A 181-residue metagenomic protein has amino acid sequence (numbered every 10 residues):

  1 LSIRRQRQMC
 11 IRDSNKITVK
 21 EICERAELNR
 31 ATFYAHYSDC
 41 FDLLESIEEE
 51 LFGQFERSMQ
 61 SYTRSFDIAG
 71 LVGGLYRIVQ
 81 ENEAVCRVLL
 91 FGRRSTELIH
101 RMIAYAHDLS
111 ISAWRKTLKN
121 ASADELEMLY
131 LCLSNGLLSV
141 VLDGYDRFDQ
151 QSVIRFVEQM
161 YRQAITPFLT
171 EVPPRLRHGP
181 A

Functional and structural regions predicted by a protein language model:
L1-I11: Single conserved hydrophobic/aromatic residue that forms the stacking wall/gate of nucleotide- or nucleobase-binding
Q6, N15-V19, E24-E27, Y34-Q60 (+1 more regions): An amphipathic alpha-helix adjacent to DNA-recognition modules
R12-S14, S61-T63, N82, D143 (+1 more regions): Basic, amphipathic alpha-helical hairpins
T32-Y34, V85: Residues in the helix-turn-helix
M59-R87: Hydrophobic alpha-helical connector segments
M59-Y62, C86-L89, W114-T117, G144-F148: Secondary-structure edge/capping motif, primarily at the C-terminal ends of alpha-helices and the immediately following
R94-K119, D124-N135, R162: Amphipathic alpha-helical packing segments from all-alpha helical-bundle domains
D143-A181: C-terminal peripheral helix-coil segments that are non-catalytic and often amphipathic
